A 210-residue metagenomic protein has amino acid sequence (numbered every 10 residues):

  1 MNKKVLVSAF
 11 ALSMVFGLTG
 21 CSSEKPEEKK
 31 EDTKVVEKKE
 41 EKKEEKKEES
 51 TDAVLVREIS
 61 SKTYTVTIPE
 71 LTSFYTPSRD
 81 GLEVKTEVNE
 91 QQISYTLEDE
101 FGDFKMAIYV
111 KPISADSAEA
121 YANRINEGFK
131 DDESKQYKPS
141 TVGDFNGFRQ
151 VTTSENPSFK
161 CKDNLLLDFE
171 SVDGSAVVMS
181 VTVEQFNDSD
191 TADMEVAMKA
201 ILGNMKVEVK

Functional and structural regions predicted by a protein language model:
M1-V5: Positively charged n-region of N-terminal signal peptides that target proteins for export
L6-L12: Sec-dependent N-terminal signal peptides
V7, S22-P77, E83-V84: N-terminal, intrinsically disordered, polar/charged segments of Gram-positive cell-envelope systems that serve as
G17-G20: C-terminal motif of bacterial Sec signal peptides marking the signal peptidase cleavage site
R57-T63, N89-S94, V142-V151: Short, hydrophobic/aromatic-rich segments at coil-to-beta transitions
T65, P69-A120: Secretory pathway targeting signatures of secreted, lumenal, and periplasmic proteins
N126-D173: Signature of long, low-cysteine stretches enriched in small and polar/charged residues
M179-K210: Surface-exposed amphipathic alpha-helical segments
